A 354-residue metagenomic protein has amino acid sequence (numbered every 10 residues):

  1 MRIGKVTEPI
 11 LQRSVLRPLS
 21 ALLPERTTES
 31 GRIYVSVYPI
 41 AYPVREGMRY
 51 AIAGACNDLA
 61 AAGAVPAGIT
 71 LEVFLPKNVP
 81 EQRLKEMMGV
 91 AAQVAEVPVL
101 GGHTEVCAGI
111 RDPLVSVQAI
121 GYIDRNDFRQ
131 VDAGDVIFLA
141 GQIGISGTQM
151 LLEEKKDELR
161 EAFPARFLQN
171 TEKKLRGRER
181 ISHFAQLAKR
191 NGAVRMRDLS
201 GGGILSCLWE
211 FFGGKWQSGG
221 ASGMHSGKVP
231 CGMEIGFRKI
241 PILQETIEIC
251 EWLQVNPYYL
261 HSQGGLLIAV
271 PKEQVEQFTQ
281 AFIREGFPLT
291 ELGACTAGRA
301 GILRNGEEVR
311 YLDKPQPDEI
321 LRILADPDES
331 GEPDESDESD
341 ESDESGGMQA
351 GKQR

Functional and structural regions predicted by a protein language model:
M1-E332, D343-R354: Helix-biased detector of long, well-ordered alpha-helical tracts
S336-S339: Long, acidic low-complexity intrinsically disordered regions
